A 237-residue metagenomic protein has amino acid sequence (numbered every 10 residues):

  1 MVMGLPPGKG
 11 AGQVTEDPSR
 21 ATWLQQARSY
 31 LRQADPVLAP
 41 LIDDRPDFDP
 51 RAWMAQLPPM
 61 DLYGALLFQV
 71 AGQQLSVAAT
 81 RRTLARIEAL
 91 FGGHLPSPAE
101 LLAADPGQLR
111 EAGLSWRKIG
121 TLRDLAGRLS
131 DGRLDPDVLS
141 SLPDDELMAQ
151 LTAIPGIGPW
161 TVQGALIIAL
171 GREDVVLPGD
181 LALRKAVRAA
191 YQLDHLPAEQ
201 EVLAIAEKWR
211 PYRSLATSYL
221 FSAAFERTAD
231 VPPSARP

Functional and structural regions predicted by a protein language model:
M1-L142, E146, A204-P237: N-terminal polyanion-binding entry modules of DNA glycosylases/AP lyases and select other DNA-binding proteins
A71, P143-A189, L215: Catalytic DNA-binding helix-loop module of base-excision-repair DNA glycosylases/AP lyases
L90, L125-G132, Q150, I154 (+2 more regions): Mid-sequence acidic-hydrophobic segments that form the walls of catalytic/ligand-binding cavities or oligomerization
P96, G179-E207, R236-P237: C-terminal end-helix/capping segment
